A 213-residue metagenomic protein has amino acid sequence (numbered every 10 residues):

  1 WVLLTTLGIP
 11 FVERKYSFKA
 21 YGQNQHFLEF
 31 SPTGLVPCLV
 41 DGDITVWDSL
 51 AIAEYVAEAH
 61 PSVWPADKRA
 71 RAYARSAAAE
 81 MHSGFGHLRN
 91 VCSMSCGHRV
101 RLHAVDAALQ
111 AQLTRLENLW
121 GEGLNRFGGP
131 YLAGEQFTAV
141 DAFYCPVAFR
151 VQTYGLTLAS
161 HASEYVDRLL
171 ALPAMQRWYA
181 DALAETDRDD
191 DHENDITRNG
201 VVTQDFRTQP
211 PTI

Functional and structural regions predicted by a protein language model:
W1-A111, Q209-I213: GST-like domain detector, emphasizing the conserved glutathione-binding G-site in the N-terminal thioredoxin-like
R14, S49, H161, Y179-A180: Residue-level detector of family-conserved "landmark" positions at structurally sensitive sites
S17-A20, Y165, L183: Conserved beta-strand edge residues that scaffold enzyme active sites
Q23, L170, R188-D189: Short Asp/Glu-rich motifs
E29, A171, A180: Phosphate-coordinating loops and pocket residues in cytosolic domains that bind phosphorylated ligands
M81, F85-P173: GST-like fold's C-terminal all-alpha helical module
A182-I213: Acidic/histidine-enriched, glycine/proline-rich intrinsically disordered or flexible terminal extensions
